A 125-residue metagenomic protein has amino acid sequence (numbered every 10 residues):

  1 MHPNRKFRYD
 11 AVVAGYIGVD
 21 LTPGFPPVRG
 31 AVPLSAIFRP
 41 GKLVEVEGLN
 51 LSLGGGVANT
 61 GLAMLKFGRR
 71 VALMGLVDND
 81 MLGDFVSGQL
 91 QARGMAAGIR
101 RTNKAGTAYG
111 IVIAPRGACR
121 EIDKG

Functional and structural regions predicted by a protein language model:
H2-M74, M81, F85, Q91: Glycine-rich phosphate/adenosyl-contacting loop at the front of the ribokinase-like
Y9, T107-Y109: Change "...and in nucleic-acid phosphodiester-cleaving endonucleases..." to "...and in nucleic-acid processing enzymes
Y16, G75-N79, T102, A114-R116: Cofactor-binding loop segments of dinucleotide-utilizing enzymes, especially the Rossmann-like FAD- and NAD(P)+-binding
G30, L90-A92, P115-C119: Short, hinge-like loop/turn segments at secondary-structure boundaries
D80-M81, G106: Short alpha-helical
D84-S87, Y109-V112: Short secondary-structure transition/capping segments
Q89-A105: A glycine-rich helix N-cap at a beta->alpha junction
G98-T102, V112-G125: Conserved phosphate-binding/catalytic loop of the ribokinase/pfkB sugar-kinase fold
